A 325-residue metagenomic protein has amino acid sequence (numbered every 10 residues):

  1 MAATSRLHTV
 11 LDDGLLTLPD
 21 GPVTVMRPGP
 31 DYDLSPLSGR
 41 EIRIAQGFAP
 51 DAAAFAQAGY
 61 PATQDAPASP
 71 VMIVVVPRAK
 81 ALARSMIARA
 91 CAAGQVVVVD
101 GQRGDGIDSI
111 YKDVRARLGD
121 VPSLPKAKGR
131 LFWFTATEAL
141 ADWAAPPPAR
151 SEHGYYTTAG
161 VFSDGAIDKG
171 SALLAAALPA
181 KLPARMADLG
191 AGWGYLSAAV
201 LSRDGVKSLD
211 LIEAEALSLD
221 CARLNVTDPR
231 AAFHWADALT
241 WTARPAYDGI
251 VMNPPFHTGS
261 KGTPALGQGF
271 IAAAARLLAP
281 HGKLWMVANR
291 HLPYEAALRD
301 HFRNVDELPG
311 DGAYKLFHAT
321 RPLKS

Functional and structural regions predicted by a protein language model:
A3-A56, K169-M252: Conserved SAM/SAH cofactor-binding pocket of Class I
G47, Q102, E213-L217, L266 (+1 more regions): Short beta->alpha hinge that forms the Motif I/post-I loop of the SAM-binding pocket
P61-S69, W235-W241: Short acidic low-complexity segments
V71-K80, L189-G194, Y247-S260, A274: Conserved proline-anchored active-site loop of SAM-dependent methyltransferases that bridges a beta-strand
I73-R150: N-terminal auxiliary segments of SAM/dcSAM-dependent transferases
G94, L278-P280: Helix-to-beta-strand junctions that scaffold the AdoMet/dcAdoMet cofactor pocket in Class I SAM-dependent enzymes
A116-R150, N289-S325: Class I S-adenosyl-L-methionine
L124-R185: SAM-dependent Rossmann-like transferase core, predominantly class I methyltransferases with a strong bias toward
